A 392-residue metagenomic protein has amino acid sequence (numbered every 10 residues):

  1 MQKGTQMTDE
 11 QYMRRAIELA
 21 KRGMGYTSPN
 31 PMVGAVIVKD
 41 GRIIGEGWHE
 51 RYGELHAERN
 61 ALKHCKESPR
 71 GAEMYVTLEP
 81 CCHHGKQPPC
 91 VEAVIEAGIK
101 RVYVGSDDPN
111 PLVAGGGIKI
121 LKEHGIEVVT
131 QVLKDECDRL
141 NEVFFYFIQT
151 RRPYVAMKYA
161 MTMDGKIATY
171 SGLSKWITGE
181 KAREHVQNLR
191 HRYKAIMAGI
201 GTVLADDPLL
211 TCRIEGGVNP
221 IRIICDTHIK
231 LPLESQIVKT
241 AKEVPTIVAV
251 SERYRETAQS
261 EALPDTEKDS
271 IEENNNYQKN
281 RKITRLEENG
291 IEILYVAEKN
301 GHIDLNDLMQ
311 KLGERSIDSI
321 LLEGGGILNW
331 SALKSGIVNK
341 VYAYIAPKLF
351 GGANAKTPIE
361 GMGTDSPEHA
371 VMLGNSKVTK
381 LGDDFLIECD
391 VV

Functional and structural regions predicted by a protein language model:
D9-S28, F147: Short, basic/aromatic recognition patches
A16, G34, C81, L121 (+7 more regions): Residue-level signal for inorganic ion chemistry
V33-K39, Y159-A160, I387: Short beta-strand scaffold segments in enzyme catalytic cores
I37-E136, I221, L333: Zn2+-dependent cytidine deaminase-like catalytic core
P109-L112, D135, L204, K230-P232 (+3 more regions): Short gly/pro/ser/thr-enriched loop/turn and capping motifs at secondary-structure boundaries
Y146, A156-M163, I167-D318, I327-W330: Active-site ligand-binding patch in enzyme domains
K334-L373: Flexible, gly/pro- and Lys/Arg-enriched active-site loops
G361-V392: Conserved histidine-centered catalytic loops in small-molecule metabolism enzymes
